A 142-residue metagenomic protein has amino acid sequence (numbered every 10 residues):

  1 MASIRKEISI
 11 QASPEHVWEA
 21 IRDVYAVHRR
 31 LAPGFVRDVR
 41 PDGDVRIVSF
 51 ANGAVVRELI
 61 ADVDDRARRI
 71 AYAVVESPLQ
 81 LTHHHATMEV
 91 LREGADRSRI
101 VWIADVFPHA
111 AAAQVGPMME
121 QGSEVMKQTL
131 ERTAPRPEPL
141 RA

Functional and structural regions predicted by a protein language model:
M1, A51, D65, L81-H83 (+1 more regions): Short coil/turn motifs at beta-sheet boundaries
M1-R40, A142: Hydrophobic ligand-binding cavity/cleft-lining segments
S3-R5, A54-E58, L81-T87: Short, surface-exposed coil-to-beta transition loops
I10-A12, F50, V106: Short beta-strand-to-loop capping motifs
Q11-E15, D62-A67, V90-R99: A short, structured loop/turn motif at beta-sheet edges
H16-W18, E58, R68-I70, T82 (+1 more regions): Short acidic, gly/pro-rich beta-turn/loop elements at beta-sheet edges and active-site/ligand-binding grooves
Y25-L79, Q121, R132, R136-P137: Glycine-rich portal/gate segments that line the openings of hydrophobic small-molecule binding cavities
V75-Q128: Beta-strand/loop substructures that line and gate deep hydrophobic ligand-binding cavities in soluble
